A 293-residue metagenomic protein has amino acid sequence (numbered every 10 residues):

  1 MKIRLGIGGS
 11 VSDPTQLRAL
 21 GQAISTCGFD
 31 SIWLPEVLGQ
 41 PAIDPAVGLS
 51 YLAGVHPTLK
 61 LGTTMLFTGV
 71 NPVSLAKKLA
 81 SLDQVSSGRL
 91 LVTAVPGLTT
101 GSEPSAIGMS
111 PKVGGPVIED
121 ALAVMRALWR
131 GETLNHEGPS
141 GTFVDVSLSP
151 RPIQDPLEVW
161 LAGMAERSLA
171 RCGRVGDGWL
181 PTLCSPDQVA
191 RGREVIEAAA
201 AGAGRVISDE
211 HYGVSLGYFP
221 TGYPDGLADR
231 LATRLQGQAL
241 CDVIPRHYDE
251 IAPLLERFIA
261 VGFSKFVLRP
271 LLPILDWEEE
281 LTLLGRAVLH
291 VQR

Functional and structural regions predicted by a protein language model:
M1-H56, K60, L157, L271-I274 (+1 more regions): N-terminal beta1-alpha1-beta2 module of alpha/beta enzyme domains
K2-S12, G69-E137, T182-R191, L235-G237: Flexible, glycine-rich active-site loops centered on histidine and acidic residues that chelate a metal or position
I3-G9, I32-L34, K60-M65, L90-A94 (+4 more regions): Hydrophobic faces of well-ordered beta-strands that scaffold small-molecule active sites in alpha/beta enzyme cores
I3-T15, T64-V73, I153-M164, Q236-D249: Active-site mouth loops of central-metabolism enzymes
S12-I24, S74-K78, L161-R174, R246-R257: Short, acidic/polar
I24, G28, L52, L82 (+7 more regions): Conserved, mostly hydrophobic/aromatic
T26-F29, S87, G176-D177, F263: A structural motif
I43-T64, V117-V124, L128, G202 (+2 more regions): Alpha-helix-loop-beta-strand connector modules within alpha/beta enzyme cores
